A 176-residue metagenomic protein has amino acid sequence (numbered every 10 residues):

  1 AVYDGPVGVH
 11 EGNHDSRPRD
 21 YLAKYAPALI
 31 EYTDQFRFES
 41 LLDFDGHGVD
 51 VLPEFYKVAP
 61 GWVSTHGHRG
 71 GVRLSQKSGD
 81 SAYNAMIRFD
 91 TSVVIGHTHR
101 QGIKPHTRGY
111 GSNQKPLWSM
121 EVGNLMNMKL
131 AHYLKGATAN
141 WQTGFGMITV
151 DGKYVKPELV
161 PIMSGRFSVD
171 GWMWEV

Functional and structural regions predicted by a protein language model:
A1-D45: Core catalytic region of metal-dependent phosphoesterases/phosphodiesterases, especially metallo-beta-lactamase-like
V2-G5, V9, D43-D45, S64 (+4 more regions): Generic detector of intrinsically disordered, low-complexity, polar/charged segments
P6-N13, V49-F55, E158-M163: Acidic carboxylate-rich catalytic motifs and surrounding loops in phosphoryl-/glycosyl-chemistry enzymes
G12, S16-D20, E54, K104 (+1 more regions): Short low-complexity stretches enriched in small and charged residues
D20-A23, Q35-Q76, R88-F89: Hydrophobic, aromatic-enriched interface-forming segments
G61-V160, S164: Conserved beta-sheet core of the metallophosphoesterase superfamily
E158-V176: Polar, enzyme-active/binding microenvironments
